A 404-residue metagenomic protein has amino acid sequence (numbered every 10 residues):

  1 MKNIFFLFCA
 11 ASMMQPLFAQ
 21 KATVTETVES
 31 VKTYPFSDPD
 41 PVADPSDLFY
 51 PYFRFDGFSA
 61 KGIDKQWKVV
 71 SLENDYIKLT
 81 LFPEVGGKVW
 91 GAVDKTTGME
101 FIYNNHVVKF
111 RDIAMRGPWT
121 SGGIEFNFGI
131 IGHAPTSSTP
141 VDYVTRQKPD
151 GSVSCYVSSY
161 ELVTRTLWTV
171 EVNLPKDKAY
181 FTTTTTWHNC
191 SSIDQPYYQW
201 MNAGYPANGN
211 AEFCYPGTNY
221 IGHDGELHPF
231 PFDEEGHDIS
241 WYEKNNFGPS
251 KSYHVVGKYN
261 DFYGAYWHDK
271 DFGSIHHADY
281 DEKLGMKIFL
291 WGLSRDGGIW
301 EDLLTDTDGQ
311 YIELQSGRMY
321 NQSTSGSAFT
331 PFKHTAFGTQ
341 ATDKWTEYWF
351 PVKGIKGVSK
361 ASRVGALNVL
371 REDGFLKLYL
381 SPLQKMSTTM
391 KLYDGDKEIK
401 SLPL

Functional and structural regions predicted by a protein language model:
M1-K21: Bacterial Sec-dependent N-terminal signal peptides
D40-K65, V69-E73, S121-K178, I299-F332 (+1 more regions): Extended, loop-rich substrate-binding clefts of extracytoplasmic carbohydrate-active enzymes
K61, L72-E73, L79-T97, V157-N208 (+2 more regions): Acidic, contiguous internal or C-terminal segments within carbohydrate-active enzymes that form a structured patch used
V70, I77, G91, A179 (+2 more regions): A contiguous, surface-exposed recognition patch within enzymatic or periplasmic domains that forms
S191-S192, K353, P382-Q384: Short, acidic/polar linear motifs in exposed loop/turn regions
I193-Q199, V358-S359, T388-L392: Short, hydrophobic/aromatic beta-strand segments
P351-V364: Proline/serine/threonine-rich low-complexity linkers at boundaries of modular beta-sandwich domains
G374-P403: Beta-strand-rich binding/interaction modules
